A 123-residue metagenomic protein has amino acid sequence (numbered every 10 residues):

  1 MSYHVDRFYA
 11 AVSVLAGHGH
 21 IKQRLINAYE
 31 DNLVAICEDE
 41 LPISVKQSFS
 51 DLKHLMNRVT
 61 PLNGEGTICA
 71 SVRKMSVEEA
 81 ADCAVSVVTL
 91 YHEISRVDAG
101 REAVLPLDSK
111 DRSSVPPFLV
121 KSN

Functional and structural regions predicted by a protein language model:
M1-D31, A84-V88: Short terminal alpha-helical segments
D6, D31, D39, D51 (+3 more regions): Acidic-enriched, low-complexity/disordered segments with a strong bias for Aspartate over Glutamate
R7-G17, C37-S44, I68-D82: Non-transmembrane, amphipathic alpha-helical segments
A16-G19, Q23, C37-E40, Y91-L105: Long, hydrophobic, amphipathic alpha-helical segments used as structural scaffolds
G19-T67: Amphipathic alpha-helical interaction modules
A70-N123: Amphipathic alpha-helical binding modules
